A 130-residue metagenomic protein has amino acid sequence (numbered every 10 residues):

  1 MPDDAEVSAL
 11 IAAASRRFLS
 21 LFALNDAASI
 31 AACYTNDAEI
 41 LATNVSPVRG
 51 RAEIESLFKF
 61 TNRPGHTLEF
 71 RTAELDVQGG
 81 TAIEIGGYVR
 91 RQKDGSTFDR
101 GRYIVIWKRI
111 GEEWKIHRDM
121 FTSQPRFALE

Functional and structural regions predicted by a protein language model:
M1-A32, E39-E130: A beta-strand edge to alpha-helix "cap/lid" segment located at domain peripheries
